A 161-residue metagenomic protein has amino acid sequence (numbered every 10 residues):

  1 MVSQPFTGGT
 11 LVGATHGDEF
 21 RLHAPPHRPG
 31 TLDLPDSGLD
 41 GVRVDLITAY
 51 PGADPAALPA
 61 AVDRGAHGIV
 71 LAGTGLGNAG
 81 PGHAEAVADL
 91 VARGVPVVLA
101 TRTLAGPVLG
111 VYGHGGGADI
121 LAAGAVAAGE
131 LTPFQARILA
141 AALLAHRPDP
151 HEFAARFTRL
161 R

Functional and structural regions predicted by a protein language model:
M1-G68, L76, R159-R161: Accessory alpha-helical/coil subdomains and C-terminal extensions that flank or cap enzyme catalytic cores
T74-L76, T103-L104: Short glycine-rich anion-binding loops that position phosphate/pyrophosphate groups of nucleotides and phosphorylated
P81-R161: ATP/nucleoside-binding phosphotransfer catalytic cores, i.e., glycine-rich phosphate-binding loops
